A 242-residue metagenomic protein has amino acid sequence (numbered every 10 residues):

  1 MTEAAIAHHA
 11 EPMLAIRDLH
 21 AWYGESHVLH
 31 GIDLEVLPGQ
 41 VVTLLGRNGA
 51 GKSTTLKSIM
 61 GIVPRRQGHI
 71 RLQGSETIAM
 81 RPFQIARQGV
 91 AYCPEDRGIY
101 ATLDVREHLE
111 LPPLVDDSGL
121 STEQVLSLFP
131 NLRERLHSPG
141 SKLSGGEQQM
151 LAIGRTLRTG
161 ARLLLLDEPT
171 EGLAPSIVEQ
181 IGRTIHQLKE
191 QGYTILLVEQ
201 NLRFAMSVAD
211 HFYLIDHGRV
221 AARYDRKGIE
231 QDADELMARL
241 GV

Functional and structural regions predicted by a protein language model:
T2-V242: Glycine-rich phosphate-binding loops of nucleotide-dependent enzymes
